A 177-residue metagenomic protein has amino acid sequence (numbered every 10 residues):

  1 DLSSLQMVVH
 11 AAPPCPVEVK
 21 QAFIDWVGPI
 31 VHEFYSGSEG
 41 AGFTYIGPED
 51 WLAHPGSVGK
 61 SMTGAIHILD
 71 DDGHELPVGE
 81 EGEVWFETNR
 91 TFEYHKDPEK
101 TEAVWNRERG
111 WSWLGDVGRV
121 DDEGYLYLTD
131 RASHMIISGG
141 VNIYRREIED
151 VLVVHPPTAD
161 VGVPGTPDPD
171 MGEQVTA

Functional and structural regions predicted by a protein language model:
D1-H54, M62-H67, D72-E75: Gly/Ser/Thr-rich phosphate-binding loop
S3, D25, P29, G79 (+3 more regions): Structured loop/turn residues at beta-strand edges in well-structured enzyme cores
S3-Q6, H32, G82, G115 (+1 more regions): A short, local hydrophobic-aromatic micro-motif
P14, A53-D97, A103-V104: Adenylate-forming AMP-binding core of the ANL superfamily, especially NRPS adenylation
G42, A65-H67, E83, Y125 (+1 more regions): Conserved beta-strand and immediately adjacent loop positions that scaffold enzyme active sites
A65, D116-V117: Short, surface-exposed charged micro-motifs
E75, W85-T88, F92-E93, E102 (+2 more regions): AMP-binding/adenylate-forming catalytic core of the ANL superfamily
